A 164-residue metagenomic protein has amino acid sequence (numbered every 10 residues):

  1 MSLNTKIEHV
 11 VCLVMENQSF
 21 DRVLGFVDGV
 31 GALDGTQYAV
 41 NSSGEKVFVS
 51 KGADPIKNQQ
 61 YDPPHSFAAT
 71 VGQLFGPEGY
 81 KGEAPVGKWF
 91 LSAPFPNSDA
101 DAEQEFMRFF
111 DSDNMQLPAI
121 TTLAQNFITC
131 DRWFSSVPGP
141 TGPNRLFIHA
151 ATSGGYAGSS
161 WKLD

Functional and structural regions predicted by a protein language model:
M1-D164: N-terminal pro-sequences and low-complexity stem/linker regions of secreted or lumenal proteins
